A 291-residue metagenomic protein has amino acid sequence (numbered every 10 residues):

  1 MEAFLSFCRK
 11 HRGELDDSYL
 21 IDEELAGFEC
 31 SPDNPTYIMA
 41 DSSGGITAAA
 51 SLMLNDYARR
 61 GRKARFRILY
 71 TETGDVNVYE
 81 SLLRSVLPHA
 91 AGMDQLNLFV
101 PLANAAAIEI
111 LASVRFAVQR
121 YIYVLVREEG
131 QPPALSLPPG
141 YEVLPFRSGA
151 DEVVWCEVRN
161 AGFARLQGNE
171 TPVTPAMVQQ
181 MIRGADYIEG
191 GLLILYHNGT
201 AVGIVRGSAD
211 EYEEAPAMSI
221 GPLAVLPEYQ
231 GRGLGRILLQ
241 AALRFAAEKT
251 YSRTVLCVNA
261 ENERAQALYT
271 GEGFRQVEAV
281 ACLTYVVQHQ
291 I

Functional and structural regions predicted by a protein language model:
M1-D22, L137-E170: Short amphipathic alpha-helix that is part of the acyltransferase structural core
L5-C8, R12-I38, E170-L192, Y196-H197 (+2 more regions): Active-site rim helix/loop that mediates acceptor-substrate recognition in acyltransferases
R12, I21-L83, G203-P216: Conserved donor-binding loop and adjoining core beta-sheet/short helix segment in diverse acyl/aminoacyl transferases
Y70-G140, L283: Acyl-donor-binding surface of acyltransferase catalytic domains
G74-P88, P222-V225, G231-E248, Q266-G271: Conserved acetyl-CoA-binding loop-helix of GNAT-fold acetyltransferases
L96-V100, I220, T254-V258: Conserved hydrophobic beta-strand within the GNAT/NAT acetyltransferase core sheet that lines the active-site cleft
L102-R120, R232, R236, A260-E278: Conserved active-site alpha-helix within GNAT-family acetyltransferase domains
Y123-F146, S252-E263, E278-I291: C-terminal "cap" of GNAT-fold acetyltransferases
